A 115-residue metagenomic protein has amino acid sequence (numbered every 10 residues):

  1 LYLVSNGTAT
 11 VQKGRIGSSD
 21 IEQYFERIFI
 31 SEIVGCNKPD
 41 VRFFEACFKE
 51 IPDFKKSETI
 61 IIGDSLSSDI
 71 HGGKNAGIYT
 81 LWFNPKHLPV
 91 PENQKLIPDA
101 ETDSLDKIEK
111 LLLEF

Functional and structural regions predicted by a protein language model:
Y2-F115: Asp-based, Mg2+/Mn2+-dependent phosphohydrolase catalytic module
